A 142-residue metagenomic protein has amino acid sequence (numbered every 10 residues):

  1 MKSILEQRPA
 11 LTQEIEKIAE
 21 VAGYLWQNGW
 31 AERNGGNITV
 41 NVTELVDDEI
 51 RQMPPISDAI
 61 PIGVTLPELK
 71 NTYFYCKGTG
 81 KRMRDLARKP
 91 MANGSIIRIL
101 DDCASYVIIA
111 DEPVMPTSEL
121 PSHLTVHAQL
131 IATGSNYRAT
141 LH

Functional and structural regions predicted by a protein language model:
I4-R8, T12-G134: An anion-binding catalytic pocket shared by soluble metabolic enzymes
Y75, R138-H142: Short glycine-aspartate micro-motif
